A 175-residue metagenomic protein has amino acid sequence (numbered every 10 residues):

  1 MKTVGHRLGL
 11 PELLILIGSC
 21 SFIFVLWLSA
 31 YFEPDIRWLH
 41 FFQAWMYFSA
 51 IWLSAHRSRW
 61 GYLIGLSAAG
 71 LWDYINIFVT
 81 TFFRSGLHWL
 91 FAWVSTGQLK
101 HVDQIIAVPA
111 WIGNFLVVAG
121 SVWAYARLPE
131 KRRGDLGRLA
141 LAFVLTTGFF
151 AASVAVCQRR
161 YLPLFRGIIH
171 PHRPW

Functional and structural regions predicted by a protein language model:
K2-L8, W52-L63, A126-R138: Membrane-interface helix-boundary motifs at transmembrane edges
L8-V25, F143-F150: Alpha-helical transmembrane segments
E12-I17, H56-G70, G137-V144: Interfacial segments of alpha-helical transmembrane regions
C20-L26, Q43-I51: Hydrophobic, membrane-inserted alpha-helices
W45-S54, I106-W123: Hydrophobic cores of alpha-helical transmembrane segments in multi-pass inner/ER membrane proteins, independent
L71-G86, F149-L162: C-terminal TM-helix exit segments that contain a strictly Trp-centered aromatic cap at the helix terminus
V94-P109, P174-W175: Short aromatic-rich membrane-water interface segments that cap or initiate transmembrane helices in multi-pass membrane
V118-W175: C-terminal membrane-adjacent module
